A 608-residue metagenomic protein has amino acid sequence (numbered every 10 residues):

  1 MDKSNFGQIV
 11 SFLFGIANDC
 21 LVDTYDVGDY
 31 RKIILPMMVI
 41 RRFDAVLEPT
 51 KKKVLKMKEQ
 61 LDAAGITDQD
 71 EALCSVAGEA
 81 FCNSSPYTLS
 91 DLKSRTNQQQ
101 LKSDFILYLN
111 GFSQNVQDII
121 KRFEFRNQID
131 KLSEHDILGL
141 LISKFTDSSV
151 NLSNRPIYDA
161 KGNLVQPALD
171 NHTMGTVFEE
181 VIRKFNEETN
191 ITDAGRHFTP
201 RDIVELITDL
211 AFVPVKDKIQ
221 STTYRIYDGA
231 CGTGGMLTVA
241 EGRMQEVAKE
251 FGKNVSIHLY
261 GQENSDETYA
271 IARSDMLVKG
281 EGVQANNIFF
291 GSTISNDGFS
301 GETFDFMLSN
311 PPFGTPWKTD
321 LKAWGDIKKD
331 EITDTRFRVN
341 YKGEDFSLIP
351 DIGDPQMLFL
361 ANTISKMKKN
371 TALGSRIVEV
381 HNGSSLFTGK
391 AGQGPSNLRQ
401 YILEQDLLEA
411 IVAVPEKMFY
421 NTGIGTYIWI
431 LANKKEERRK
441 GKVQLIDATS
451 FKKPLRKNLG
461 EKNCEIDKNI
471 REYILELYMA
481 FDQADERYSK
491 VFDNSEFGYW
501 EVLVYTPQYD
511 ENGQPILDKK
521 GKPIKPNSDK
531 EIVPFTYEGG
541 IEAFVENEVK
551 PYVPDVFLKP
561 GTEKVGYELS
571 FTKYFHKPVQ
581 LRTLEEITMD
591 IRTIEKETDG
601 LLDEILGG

Functional and structural regions predicted by a protein language model:
M1-V215, Q284-T293, G298, A413-E416 (+2 more regions): Non-catalytic, mostly N-terminal accessory regions of nucleic-acid modification and defense proteins
V27-D29, Q220, S300, G423: Solvent-exposed loop and beta-edge segments used for protein-protein assembly and interaction
L164-T173, S221-I226, K253-L259, D351-G353 (+3 more regions): Glycine-rich, flexible loop segments associated with nucleotide phosphate handling
T189, T199, T233, T422 (+1 more regions): Ser/Thr-centric signal marking residues that sit in or immediately flank functional binding/regulatory motifs
R196-S309, F313-D326, N382-S384, A391-L398 (+4 more regions): Conserved S-adenosyl-L-methionine
D297, G301-D603: A conserved structural/catalytic subdomain of Rossmann-like adenosyl-cofactor enzymes
